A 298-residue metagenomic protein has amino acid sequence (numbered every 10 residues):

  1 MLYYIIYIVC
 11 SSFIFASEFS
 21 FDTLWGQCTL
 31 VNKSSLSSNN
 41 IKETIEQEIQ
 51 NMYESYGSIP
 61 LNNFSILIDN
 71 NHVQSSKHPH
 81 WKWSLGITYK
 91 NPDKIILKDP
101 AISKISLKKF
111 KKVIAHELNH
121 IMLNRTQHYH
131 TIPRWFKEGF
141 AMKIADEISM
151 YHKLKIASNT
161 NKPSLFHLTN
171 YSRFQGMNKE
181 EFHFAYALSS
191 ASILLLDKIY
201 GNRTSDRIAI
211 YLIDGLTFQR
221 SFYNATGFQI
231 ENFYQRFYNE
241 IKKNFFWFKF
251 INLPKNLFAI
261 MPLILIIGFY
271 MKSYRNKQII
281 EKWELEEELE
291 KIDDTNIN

Functional and structural regions predicted by a protein language model:
Y3-F13: Sec-dependent N-terminal signal peptides
Y4, I66-N70, E138-G139: Short, charged, low-hydrophobicity "junction" segments
S12-S20, K249: Bacterial Sec-dependent signal peptides at the C-terminal "C-region" and cleavage site
S17-Y129: Juxtacatalytic substrate-recognition/specificity segment
C28-L30, F64-I68, D99-I105, I132 (+5 more regions): Low-complexity, flexible helical/coil segments
I87-K94, K108-K112, Q127-I199, D206-I251: Acidic/His/Gly-enriched intrinsically disordered linker/tail segments that often contain short helix/coil "MoRF-like"
K111-T126, F182-A191, L257-R275: A short, terminal or domain-edge coil/loop segment
F245-N298: C-terminal single-pass membrane-anchor helix
